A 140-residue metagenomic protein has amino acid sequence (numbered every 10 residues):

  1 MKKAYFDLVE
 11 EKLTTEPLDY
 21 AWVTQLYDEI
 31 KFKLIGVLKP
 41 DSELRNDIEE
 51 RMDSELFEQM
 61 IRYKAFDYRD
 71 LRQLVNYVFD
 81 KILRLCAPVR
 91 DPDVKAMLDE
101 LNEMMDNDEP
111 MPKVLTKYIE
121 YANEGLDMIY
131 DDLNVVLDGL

Functional and structural regions predicted by a protein language model:
M1-A87, E103: Eukaryotic N-terminal, low-complexity and coiled-coil-prone scaffolding/targeting segments of large membrane-traffic
N76-L140: Long all-alpha helical scaffold domains
